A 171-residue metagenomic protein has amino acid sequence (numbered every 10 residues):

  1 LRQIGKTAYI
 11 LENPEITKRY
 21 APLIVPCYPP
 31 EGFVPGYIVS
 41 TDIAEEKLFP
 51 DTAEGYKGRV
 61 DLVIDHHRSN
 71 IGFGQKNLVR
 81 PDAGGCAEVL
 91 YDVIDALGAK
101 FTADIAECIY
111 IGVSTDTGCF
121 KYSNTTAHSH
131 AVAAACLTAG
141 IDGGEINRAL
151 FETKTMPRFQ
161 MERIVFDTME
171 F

Functional and structural regions predicted by a protein language model:
L1-R163, D167-E170: Replace "Mg2+/Mn2+-dependent" with "divalent metal-dependent
